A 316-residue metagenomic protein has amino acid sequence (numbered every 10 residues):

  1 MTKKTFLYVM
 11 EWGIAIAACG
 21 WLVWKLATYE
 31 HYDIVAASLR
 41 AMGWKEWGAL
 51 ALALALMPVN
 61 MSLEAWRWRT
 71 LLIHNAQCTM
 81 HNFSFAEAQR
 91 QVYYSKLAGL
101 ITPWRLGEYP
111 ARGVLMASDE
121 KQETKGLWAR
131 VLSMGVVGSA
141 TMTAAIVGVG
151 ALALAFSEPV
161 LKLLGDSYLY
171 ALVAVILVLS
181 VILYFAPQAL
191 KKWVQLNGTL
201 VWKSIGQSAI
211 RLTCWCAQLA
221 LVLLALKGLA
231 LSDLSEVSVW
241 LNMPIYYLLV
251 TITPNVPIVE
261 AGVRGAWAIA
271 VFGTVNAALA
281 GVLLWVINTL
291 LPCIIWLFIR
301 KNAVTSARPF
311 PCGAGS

Functional and structural regions predicted by a protein language model:
M1-V92, I146-N255, T274-S316: Predominantly cytoplasmic-facing regulatory/coupling regions of multi-pass membrane proteins
R69, E108-R112, G262-R264: Helix-loop junctions and terminal segments of transmembrane helices in multi-pass membrane transport/translocation
Q89-E120: Extended non-transmembrane interhelical loops and adjacent amphipathic helices of multipass membrane proteins
A98-T102, P244-G265: Transmembrane alpha-helix interface/packing and boundary motifs in multi-pass membrane proteins, characterized by
E108, E123-S139, V275-L283: Membrane-interface alpha-helices at helix entry/exit sites of multi-pass transporters
A111-V114, L132-G135, T253-V256: Hydrophobic alpha-helical membrane segments of integral membrane proteins
V114-E123, L127, R264-L279: Interfacial segments of multi-pass membrane proteins
